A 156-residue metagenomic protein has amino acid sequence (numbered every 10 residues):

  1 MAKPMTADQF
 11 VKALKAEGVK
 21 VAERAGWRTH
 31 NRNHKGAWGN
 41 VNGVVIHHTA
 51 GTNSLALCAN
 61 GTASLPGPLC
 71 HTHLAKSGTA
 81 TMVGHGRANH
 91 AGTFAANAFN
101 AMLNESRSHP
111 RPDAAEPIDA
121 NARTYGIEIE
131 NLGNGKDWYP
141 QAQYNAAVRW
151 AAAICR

Functional and structural regions predicted by a protein language model:
K3-R156: Active-site-adjacent loop/helix surface patches within enzyme catalytic domains that shape the substrate-binding cleft
